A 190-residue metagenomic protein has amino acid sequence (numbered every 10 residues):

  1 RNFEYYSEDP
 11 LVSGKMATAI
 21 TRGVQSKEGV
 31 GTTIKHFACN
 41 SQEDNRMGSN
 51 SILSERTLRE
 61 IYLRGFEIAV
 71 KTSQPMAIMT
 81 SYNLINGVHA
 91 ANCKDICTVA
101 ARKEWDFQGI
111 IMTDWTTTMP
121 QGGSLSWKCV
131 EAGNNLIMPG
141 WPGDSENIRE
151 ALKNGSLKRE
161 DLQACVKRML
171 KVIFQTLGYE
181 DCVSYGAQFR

Functional and structural regions predicted by a protein language model:
R1-R190: Glycoside hydrolase catalytic-domain context in secreted enzymes
